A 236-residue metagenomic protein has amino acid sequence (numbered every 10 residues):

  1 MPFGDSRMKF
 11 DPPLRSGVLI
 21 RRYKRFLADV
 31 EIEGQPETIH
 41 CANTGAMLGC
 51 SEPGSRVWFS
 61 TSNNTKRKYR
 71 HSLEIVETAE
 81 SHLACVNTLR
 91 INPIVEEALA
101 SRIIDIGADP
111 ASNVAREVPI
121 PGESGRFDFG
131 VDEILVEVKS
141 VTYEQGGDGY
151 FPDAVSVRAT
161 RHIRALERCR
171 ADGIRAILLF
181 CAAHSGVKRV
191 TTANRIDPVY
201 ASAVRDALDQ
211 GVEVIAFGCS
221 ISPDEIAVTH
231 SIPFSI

Functional and structural regions predicted by a protein language model:
K9, P13, H82-L89, A108-T142 (+2 more regions): Active-site metal-binding core of divalent-cation-utilizing nuclease and nuclease-like domains
G17-L19: Conserved hydrophobic positions within beta-strands
K24-D29: Short aromatic-glycine-enriched beta-strand elements
E31-P36: OB-fold (S1/OB) nucleic-acid-binding surfaces
G45-W58: Short nucleic-acid-contacting surface segments enriched for D/E, G, S/T with interspersed K/R
N63-G125, Y143-Y150, R189: Solvent-exposed, charged helical/coil patches that constitute nucleic-acid or partner-interaction surfaces
Q145-V157, R164-I196, G218: Nucleic-acid nuclease catalytic cores
H184-I236: Domain-level recognition of nuclease-like catalytic cores that cleave nucleotide substrates
